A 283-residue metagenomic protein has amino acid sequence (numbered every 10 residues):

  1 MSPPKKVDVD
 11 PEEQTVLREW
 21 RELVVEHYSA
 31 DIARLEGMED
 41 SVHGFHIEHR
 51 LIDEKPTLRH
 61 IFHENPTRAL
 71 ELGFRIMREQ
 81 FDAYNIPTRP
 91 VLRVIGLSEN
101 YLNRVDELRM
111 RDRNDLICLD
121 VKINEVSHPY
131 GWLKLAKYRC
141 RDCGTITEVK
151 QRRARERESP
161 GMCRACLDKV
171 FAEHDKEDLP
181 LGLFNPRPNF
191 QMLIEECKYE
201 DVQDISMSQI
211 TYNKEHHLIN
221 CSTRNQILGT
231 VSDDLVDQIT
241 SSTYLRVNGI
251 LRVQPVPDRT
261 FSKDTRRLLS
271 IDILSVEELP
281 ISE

Functional and structural regions predicted by a protein language model:
M1-E283: OB-fold and OB-like single-stranded nucleic-acid-recognition modules and their adjacent interaction interfaces
